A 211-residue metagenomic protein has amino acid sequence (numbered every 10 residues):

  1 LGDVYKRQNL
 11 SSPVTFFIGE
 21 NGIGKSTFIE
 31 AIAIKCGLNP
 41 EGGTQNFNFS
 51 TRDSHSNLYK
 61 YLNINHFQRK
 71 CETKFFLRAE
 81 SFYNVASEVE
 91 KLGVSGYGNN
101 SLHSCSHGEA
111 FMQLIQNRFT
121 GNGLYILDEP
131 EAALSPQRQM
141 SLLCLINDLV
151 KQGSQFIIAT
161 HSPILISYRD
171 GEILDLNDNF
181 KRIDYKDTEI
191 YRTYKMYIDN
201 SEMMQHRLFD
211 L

Functional and structural regions predicted by a protein language model:
L1-Y5: Short, small-residue-biased leader/transition segments that mark boundaries at the very start of proteins
R7-S12, R118-T120: Phosphate-binding P-loop
V14-F16, S26-K91: ABC ATPase nucleotide-binding domain signature region
N21-K25: Walker A (P-loop) phosphate-binding loop of P-loop NTPases
N84-C105: Conserved P-loop NTPase mechanochemical-coupling segment
C105-L127, Q137-L149: GG-anchored amphipathic helix commonly corresponding to the ABC/SMC/Rad50 NBD signature/C-loop
E131-A132: Short loop immediately C-terminal to the Walker-B catalytic DE motif in ABC-type ATPase nucleotide-binding domains
Q137-Q155, S162-L211: C-terminal lobe/lid and adjacent interdomain/linker elements of RecA-like ASCE P-loop ATPase modules
